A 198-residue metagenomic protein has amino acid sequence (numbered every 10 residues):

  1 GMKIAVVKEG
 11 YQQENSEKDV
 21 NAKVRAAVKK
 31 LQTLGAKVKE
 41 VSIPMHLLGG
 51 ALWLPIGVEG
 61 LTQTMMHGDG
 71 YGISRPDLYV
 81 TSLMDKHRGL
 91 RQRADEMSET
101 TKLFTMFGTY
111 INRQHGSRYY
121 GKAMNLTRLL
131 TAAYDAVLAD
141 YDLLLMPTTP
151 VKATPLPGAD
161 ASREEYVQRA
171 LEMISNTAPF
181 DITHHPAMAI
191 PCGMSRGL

Functional and structural regions predicted by a protein language model:
G1-A178, I182: Amidase signature
T183-L198: Glycine-rich phosphate/pyrophosphate-binding loops and their adjacent beta-strand/loop elements at enzyme active sites
